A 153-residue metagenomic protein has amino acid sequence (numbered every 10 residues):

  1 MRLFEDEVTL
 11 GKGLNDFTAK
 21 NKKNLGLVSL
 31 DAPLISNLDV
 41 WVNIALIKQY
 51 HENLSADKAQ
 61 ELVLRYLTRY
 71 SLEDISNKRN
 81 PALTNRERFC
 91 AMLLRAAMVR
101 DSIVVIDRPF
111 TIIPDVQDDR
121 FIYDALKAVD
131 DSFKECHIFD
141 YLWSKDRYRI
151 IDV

Functional and structural regions predicted by a protein language model:
M1-K23, F110-Q117, D140-L142: Glycine-rich P-loop/Walker A and Walker A-like loops and their local beta1-loop-alpha1 context in P-loop NTPases
N24-I35, Y50: Catalytic "switch" loops of ABC-type ATPases
N37-L54, K58, L62, Y66: Q-loop/switch helix immediately C-terminal to the Walker
D39, L83-E87: ABC transporter NBD signature
Y66-T84: Conserved ABC nucleotide-binding domain
L83, A97-M98: ABC ATPase signature
L93: Hydrophobic anchor residue at the start of the ABC signature
V99-I103, T111-D146: Conserved catalytic loops of ABC-family nucleotide-binding domains
